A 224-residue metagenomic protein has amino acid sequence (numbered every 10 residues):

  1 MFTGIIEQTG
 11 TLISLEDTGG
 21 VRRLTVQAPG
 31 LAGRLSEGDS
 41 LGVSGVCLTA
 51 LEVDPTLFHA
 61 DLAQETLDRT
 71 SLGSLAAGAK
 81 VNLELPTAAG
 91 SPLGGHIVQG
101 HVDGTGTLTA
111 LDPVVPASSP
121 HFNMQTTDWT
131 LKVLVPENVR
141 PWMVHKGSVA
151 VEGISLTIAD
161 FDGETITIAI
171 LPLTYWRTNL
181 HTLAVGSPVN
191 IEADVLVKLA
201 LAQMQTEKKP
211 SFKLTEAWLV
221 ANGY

Functional and structural regions predicted by a protein language model:
M1-Y224: Conserved loop->alpha-helix
